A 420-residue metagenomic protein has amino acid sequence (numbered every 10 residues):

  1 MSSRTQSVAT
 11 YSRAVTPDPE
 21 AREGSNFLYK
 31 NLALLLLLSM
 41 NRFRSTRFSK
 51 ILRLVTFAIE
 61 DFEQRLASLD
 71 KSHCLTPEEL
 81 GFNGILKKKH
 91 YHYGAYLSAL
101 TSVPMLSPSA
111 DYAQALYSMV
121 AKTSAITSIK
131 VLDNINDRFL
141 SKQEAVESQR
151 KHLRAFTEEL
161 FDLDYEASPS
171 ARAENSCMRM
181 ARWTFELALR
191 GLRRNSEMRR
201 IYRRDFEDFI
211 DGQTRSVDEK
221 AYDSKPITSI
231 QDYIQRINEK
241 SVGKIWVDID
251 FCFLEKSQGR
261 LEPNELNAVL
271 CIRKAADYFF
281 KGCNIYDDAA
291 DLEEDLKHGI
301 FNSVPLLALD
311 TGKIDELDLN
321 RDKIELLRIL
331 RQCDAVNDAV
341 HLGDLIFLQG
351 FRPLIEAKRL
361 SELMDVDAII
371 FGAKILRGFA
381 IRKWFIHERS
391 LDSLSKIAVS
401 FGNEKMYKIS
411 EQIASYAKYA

Functional and structural regions predicted by a protein language model:
M1-R150, E219-I227, E404-A420: Conserved N-terminal diphosphate/IPP-binding helix and adjacent helical/loop segment of trans-prenyltransferase domains
S2, F371-A420: Acidic, carboxylate-rich catalytic segments that either coordinate divalent cations
F27-N31, L153-T157, S176-T184: Short, compositionally biased low-complexity segments
L54-V103, S118-M119, A167-Y286, E293-L296 (+3 more regions): All-alpha helical catalytic cores of prenyl diphosphate-utilizing isoprenoid enzymes
M105, K130-D164, D248-L270, A276-N337: Acidic, Mg2+-coordinating active-site segments of isoprenoid diphosphate-utilizing enzymes
N134-D137, R190, R352, E356: Positions within ordered alpha-helical repeat solenoids
E325-E356: Extended, compositionally biased non-globular segments
